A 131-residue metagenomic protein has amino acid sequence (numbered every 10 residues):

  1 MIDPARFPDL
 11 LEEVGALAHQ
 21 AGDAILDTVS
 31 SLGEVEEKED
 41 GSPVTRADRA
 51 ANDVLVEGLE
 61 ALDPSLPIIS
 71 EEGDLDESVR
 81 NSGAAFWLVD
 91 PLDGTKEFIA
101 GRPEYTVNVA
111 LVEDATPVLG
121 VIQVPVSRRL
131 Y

Functional and structural regions predicted by a protein language model:
M1-L92: N-terminal subdomain of lithium-sensitive/metallo-dependent phosphomonoesterases centered on the IMPase/IPPase/PAP
R80-Y131: DPxDG-like acidic metal-binding loop motif
